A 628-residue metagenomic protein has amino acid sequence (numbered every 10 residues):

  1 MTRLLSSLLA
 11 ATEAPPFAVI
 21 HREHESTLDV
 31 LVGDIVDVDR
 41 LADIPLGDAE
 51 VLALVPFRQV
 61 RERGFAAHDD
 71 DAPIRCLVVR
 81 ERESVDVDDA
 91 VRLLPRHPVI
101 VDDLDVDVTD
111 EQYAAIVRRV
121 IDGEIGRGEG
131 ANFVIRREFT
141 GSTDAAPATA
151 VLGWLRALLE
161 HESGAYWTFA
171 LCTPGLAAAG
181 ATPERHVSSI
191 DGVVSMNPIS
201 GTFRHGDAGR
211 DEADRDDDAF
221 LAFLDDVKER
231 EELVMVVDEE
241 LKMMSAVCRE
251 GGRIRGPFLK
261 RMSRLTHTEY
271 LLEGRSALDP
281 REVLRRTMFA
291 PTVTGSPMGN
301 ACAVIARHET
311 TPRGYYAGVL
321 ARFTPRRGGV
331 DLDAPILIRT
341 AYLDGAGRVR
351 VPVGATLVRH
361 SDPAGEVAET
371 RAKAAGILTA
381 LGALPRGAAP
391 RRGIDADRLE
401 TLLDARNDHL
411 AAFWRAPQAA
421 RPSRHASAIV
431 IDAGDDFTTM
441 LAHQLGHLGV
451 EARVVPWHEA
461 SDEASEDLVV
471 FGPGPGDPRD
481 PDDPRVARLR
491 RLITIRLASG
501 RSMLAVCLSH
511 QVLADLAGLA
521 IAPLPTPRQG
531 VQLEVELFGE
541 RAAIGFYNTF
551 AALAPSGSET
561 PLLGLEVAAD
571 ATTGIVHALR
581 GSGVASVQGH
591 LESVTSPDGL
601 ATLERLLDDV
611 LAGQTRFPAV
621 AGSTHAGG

Functional and structural regions predicted by a protein language model:
F17, R137-E231, F323-P352: An anion-binding catalytic pocket shared by soluble metabolic enzymes
R22-L28, V32-T149, E229-E231, R249 (+3 more regions): Non-catalytic accessory segments adjacent to catalytic cores
L31-V32, L46-A49, S188-L265, D344-A388: Cytosolic ligand/metal-binding cores
E81-L104, S142, F203, D214-A306 (+1 more regions): Contiguous alpha-helical scaffold segments within structured protein domains that host functional hotspots
E273-A396: Conserved hydrophobic core element of enzyme catalytic domains
G393-S423, E592-G628: Acyltransferase
S427-A428, D435-V506, H510-Q511, A517 (+1 more regions): Flexible gly/pro-rich beta->alpha loop and the following alpha-helix that scaffold active-site loops
R490-I495, S502-V506, Q511-R605: Pocket-forming structural segment of enzyme catalytic cores
